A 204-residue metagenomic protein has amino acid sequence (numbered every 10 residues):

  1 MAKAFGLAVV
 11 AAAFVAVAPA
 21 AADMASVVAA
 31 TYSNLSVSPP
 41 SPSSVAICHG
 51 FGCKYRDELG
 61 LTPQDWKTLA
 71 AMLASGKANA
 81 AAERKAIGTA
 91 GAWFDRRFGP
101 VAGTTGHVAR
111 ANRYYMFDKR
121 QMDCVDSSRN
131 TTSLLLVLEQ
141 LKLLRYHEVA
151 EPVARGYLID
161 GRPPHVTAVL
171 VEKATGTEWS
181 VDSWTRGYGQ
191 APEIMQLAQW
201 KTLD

Functional and structural regions predicted by a protein language model:
M1-A4: Positively charged n-region of N-terminal signal peptides that target proteins for export
G6-A16: Bacterial N-terminal signal peptides
A18-A22: Sec/Tat signal peptide C-region and signal peptidase I cleavage site
D23-G52: Short N-terminal segments immediately surrounding and downstream of signal-peptide cleavage
V28, Y32, T89-A92, R96 (+4 more regions): Active-site-adjacent structural elements in enzyme catalytic domains
H49-A81, H107-F117: Acidic/histidine-rich, surface-exposed loop or edge segments in extracytoplasmic proteins
A86-H147: Mid-length scaffold segments of soluble, non-membrane domains
L136-W200: Hydrophobic/aromatic-rich core segments of domains that either
